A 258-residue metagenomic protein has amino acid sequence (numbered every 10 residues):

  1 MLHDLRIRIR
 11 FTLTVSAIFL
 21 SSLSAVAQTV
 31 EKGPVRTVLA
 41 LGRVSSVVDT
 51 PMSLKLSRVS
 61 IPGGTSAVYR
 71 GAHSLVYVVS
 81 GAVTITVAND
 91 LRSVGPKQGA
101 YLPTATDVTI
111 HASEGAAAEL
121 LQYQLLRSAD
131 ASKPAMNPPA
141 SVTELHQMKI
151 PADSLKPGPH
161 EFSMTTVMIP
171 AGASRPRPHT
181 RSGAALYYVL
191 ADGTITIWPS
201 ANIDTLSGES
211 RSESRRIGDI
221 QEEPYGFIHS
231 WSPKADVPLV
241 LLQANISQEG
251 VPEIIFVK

Functional and structural regions predicted by a protein language model:
L2-L13: Bacterial N-terminal signal peptides that target proteins for export
T12-S22: Bacterial N-terminal signal peptides
L23-A27: Sec/Tat signal peptide C-region and signal peptidase I cleavage site
T29-T37, M52-K55, T109-E161, S232-K258: Double-stranded beta-helix
V48-R92: N-terminal, post-signal-peptide region of Sec/Tat-exported proteins
T65-V68, A100, T104-H111, S174-P176 (+1 more regions): Histidine-centered metal-chelating micro-motifs
G71-N89, S182-T205: Glycine- and acidic-residue-biased ligand/ion/polar-headgroup-sensing regions
A88-A105, A201-G226: Short acidic-glycine-tyrosine-enriched beta hairpin
